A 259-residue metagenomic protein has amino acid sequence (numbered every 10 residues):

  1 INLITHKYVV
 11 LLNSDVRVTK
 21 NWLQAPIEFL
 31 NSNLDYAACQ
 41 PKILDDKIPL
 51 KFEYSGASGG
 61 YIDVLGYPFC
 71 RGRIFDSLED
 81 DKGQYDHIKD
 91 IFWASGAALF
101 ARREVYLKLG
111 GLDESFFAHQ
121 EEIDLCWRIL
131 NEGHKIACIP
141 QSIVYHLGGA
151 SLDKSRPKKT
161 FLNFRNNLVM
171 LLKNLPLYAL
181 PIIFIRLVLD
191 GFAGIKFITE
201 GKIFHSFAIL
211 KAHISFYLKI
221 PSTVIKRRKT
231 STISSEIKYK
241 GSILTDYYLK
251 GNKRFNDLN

Functional and structural regions predicted by a protein language model:
I1-N2, W127, L168: Short, conserved alpha-helix that lines the donor NDP-sugar binding/gating region of sugar-transfer enzymes
L3-H6, N33: Glycine-rich phosphate-binding loop signature in dinucleotide/nucleotide-binding domains
V9: Short aromatic/hydrophobic "clamp" motif used to bind/position activated sugar donors
L12-S14: Catalytic metal- and UDP-sugar-binding loop of GT-A-like glycosyltransferases, i.e., residues flanking the conserved
V16-Y67: Conserved donor NDP-sugar-binding/catalytic core segment of glycosyltransferases
G59-I91: Short, flexible, basic/aromatic active-site loop/helix in glycosyltransferases
D86-I143: A short, conserved alpha-helix in the catalytic core of glycosyltransferases
E132-E236, G241: Active-site-adjacent helix/loop segment of glycosyltransferases that harbors family-specific signature motifs
